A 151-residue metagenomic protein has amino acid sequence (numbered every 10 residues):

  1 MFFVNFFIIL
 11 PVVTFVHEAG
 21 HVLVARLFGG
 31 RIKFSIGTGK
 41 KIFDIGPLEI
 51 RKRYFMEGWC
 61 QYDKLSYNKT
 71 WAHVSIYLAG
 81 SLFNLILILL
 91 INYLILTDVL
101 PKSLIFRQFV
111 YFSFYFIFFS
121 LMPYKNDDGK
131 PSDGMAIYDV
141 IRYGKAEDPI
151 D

Functional and structural regions predicted by a protein language model:
M1-V24, S81-I105: Long, highly hydrophobic alpha-helical transmembrane signal-anchor segments
N5-K64: Small-residue-rich helix-interface/hinge motifs
L10-T14, F112-S120: Alpha-helical transmembrane segments of multi-pass membrane proteins
R26-G30, L96-L100, Y124-D128: Transmembrane helix-loop junctions in multipass membrane proteins, especially transporters and channels
R31-I32, F118-Y143: Juxtamembrane/interfacial segments flanking transmembrane helices
D44-I45, I141-D151: Cytosolic juxtamembrane regulatory segments of multi-pass membrane proteins
W59-S81: Individual transmembrane alpha-helix segments
L104-F114: Loop-to-helix entry and N-terminal half of a specific, functionally important transmembrane alpha helix in multi-pass
